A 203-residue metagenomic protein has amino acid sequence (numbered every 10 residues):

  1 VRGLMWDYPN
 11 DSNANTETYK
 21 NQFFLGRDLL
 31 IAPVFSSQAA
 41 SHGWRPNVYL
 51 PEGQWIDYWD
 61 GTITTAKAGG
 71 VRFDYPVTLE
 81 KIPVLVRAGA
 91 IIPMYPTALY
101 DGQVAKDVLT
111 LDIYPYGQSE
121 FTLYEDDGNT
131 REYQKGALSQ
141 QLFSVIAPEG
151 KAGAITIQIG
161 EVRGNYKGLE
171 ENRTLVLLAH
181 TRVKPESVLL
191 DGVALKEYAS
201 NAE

Functional and structural regions predicted by a protein language model:
V1-E186, D191-V193: Catalytic core of carbohydrate-active enzymes
D191-E203: Extracellular/luminal ectodomains and secreted, surface-exposed scaffolds of diverse proteins
